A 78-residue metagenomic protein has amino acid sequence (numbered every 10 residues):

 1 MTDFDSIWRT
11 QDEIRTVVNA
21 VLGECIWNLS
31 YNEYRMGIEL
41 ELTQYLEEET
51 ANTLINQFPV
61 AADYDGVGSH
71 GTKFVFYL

Functional and structural regions predicted by a protein language model:
M1-M36: An N-terminal amphipathic alpha-helical segment
T2, T10, T16, T43 (+2 more regions): Residue-identity detector for threonine
N28-H70: Acidic, low-complexity, intrinsically disordered interaction modules
F74-L78: Short, low-order "capping/linker" segments at domain edges
